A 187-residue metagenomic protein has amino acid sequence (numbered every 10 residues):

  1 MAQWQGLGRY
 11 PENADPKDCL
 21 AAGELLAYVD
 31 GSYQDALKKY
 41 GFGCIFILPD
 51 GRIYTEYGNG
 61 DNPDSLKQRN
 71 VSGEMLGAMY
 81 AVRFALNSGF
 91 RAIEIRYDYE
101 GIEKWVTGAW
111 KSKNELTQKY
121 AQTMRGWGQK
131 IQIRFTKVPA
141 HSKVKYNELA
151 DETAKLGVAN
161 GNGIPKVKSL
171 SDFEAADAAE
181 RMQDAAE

Functional and structural regions predicted by a protein language model:
A2-S72, R83-F84: RNase H-like nuclease fold core
A2-W4, G163-E187: Acidic two-metal-ion nuclease catalytic site recognized across multiple nuclease folds, prominently DnaQ/RNase D-T
Q3-E12, L76, K119-A121, G126: Short, motif-level signal for alpha-helix interfacial/capping segments enriched in acidic residues and aromatics/proline
S32-K38, M79-L149, N162, V167-L170: RNase H catalytic domain
G43-F46, K111-K113, T153: Glycine-rich, phosphate-binding/catalytic loops in enzymes
L66-S72, Q132-K143, E174-D184: Noncatalytic linker/hinge segments flanking ATPase motor cores
K67-V71, M75, K113-T117: Flexible, glycine- and charge-enriched loops at secondary-structure boundaries
G73, G77, A81, L149-V158: Stable alpha-helical structural segments in soluble proteins, enriched in small hydrophobic residues
